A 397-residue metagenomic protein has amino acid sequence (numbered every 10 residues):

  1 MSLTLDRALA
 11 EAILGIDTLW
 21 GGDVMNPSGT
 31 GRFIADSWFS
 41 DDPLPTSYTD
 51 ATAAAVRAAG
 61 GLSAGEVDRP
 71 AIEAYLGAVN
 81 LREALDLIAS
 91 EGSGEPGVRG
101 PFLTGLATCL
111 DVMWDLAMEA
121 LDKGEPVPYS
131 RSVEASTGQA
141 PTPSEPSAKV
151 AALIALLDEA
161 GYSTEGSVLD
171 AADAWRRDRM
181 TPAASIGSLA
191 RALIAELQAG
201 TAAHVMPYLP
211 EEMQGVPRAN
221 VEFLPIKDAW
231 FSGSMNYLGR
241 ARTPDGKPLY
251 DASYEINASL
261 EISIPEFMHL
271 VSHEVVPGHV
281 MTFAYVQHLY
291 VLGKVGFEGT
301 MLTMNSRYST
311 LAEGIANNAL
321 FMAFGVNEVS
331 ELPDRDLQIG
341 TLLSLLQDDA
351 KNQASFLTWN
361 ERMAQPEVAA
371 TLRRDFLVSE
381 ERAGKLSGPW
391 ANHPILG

Functional and structural regions predicted by a protein language model:
M1-G397: N-terminal maturation segment of proteins
